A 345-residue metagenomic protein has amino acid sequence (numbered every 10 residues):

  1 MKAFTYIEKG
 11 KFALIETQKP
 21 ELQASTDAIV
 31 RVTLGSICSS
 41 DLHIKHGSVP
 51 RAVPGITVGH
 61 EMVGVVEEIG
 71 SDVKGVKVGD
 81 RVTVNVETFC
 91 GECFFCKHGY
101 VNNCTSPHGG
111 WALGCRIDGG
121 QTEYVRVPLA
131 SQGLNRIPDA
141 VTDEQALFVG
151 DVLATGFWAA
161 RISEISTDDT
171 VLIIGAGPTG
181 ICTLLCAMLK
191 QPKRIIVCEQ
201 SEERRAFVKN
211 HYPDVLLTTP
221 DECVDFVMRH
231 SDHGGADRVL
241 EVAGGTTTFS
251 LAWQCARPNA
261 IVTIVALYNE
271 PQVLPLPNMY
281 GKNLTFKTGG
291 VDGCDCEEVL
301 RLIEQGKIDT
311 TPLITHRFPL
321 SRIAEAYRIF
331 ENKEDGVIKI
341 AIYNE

Functional and structural regions predicted by a protein language model:
M1-A3, D225-R229, S250-Q254, G293-E345: C-terminal hydrophobic helical "lid"/dimerization subdomain of Rossmann-like NAD(P)H-dependent oxidoreductases
I7, K19-P20, V53-G59, L113-D118 (+1 more regions): Short Gly/Pro-enriched turn/cap motifs at secondary-structure boundaries
P20-G35, S48-K97, P138-V141: Glycine-rich beta-strand-centered segment in the early N-terminal region that forms part of a ligand/cofactor-binding
Q23-S25, K77, S166, R257 (+1 more regions): Residue-level recognition of short, solvent-exposed, well-ordered loop/turn junctions that link secondary-structure
E92-I174: NAD(P)H dinucleotide-binding glycine-rich loop of Rossmann-like/cofactor-binding domains, especially the beta1-alpha1
R136-D221, D225: Mid-domain Rossmann-like dinucleotide-binding core that forms the NAD(H)/NADP(H) cofactor-binding site
S163-I165, R205-T285: Glycine-rich cofactor phosphate-binding loops and adjacent beta1-alpha1 units of small-molecule cofactor enzyme domains
E199, A266, G290: Conserved acidic E/D residue at the C-terminus of a beta-strand in Rossmann-like folds
